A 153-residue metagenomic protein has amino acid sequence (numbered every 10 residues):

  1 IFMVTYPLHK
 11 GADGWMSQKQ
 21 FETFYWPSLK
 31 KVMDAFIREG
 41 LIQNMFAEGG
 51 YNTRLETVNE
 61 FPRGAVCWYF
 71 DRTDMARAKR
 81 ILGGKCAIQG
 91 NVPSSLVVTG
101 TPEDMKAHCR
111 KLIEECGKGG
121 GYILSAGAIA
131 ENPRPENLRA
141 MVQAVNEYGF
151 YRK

Functional and structural regions predicted by a protein language model:
I1-K153: Active-site loop segments of alpha/beta catalytic cores
